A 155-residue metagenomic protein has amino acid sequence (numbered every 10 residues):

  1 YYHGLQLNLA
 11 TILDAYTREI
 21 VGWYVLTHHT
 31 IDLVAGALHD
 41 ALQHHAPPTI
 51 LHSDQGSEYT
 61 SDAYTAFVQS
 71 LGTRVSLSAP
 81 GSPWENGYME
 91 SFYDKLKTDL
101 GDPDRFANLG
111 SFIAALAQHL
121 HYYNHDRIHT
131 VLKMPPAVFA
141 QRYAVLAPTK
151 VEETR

Functional and structural regions predicted by a protein language model:
Y1, L5, W23-H45, S57-T60: Active-site beta-loop-alpha junctions of metal-dependent nucleic acid enzymes, especially the RNase H-like/DDE
L5-T11: Short glycine-rich loop/turn motifs
I12, R18, A37-L38, L51-D54 (+7 more regions): Mobile genetic element proteins and their domesticated derivatives, centered on retroelements and DNA transposons
E19-W23, V75-S78, D102: Short small-residue beta-strand/loop micro-motif enriched in glycine and branched aliphatics
A41, A63, F67-L71: Alpha-helical structural signal in soluble globular domains
S53-Q55, S61-T65, V75-T98, N108-A117 (+1 more regions): RNase H-like two-metal-ion nuclease catalytic core shared by retroviral integrases and related mobile-element nucleases
Q69-L71, K95-R155: C-terminal domain-tail junction helix/linker
